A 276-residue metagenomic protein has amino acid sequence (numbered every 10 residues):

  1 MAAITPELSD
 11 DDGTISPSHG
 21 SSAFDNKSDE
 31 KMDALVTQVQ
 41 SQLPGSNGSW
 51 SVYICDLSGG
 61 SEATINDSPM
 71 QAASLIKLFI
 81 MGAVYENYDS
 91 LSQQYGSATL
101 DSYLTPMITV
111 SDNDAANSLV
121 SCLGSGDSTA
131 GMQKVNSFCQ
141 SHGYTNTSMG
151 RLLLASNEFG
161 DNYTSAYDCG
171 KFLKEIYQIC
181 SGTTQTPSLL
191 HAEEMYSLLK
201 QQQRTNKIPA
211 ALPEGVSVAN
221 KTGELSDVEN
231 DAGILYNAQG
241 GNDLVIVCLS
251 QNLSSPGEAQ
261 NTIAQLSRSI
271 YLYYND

Functional and structural regions predicted by a protein language model:
M1-V39, P44-S46, E62, D89 (+2 more regions): Structured C-terminal helix/loop/strand segments within mature extracytoplasmic catalytic/sensor domains
S28-V39, S46, I76, I80 (+6 more regions): Stable alpha-helical elements in mature extracytoplasmic
S46-P69, D89: Short, conserved catalytic-motif segment at the N-terminal edge
S49-I54, S92-L100, A116-S121, N146-L153 (+2 more regions): Surface-exposed patches in mature extracellular/periplasmic domains of secreted proteins
S51-C55, F79, V245-C248: Soluble periplasmic/extracytoplasmic beta-strand elements of cell-envelope proteins
P69-Q93, M107, I246: Active-site SXXK
E86-P106, V110-S111, S125-T129, S141: Active-site-proximal loop and beta-strand segments within enzyme catalytic domains
V120-S181: Mid-domain, small-residue-enriched loop/turn segments at the edges of structured enzyme/sensor domains
